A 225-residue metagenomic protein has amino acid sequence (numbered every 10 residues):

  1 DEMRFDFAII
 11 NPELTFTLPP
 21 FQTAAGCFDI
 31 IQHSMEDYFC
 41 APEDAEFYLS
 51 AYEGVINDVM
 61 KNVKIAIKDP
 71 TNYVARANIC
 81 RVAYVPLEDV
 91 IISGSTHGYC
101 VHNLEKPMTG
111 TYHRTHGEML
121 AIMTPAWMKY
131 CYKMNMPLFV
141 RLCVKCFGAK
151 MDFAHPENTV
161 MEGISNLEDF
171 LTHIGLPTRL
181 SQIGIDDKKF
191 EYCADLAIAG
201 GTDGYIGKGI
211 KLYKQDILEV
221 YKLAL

Functional and structural regions predicted by a protein language model:
D1, I10, V101, T115 (+1 more regions): Single, functionally critical "micro-switch" positions that shape active/binding sites and transmembrane helices
D1-F47, R141: A glycine/threonine-rich phosphate-anchoring loop and its flanking beta-alpha core in nucleotide/phosphate-binding
P19-F21, I91, Q215: A short secondary-structure junction signal
D37, A41-N166: Active-site segments that bind and position negatively charged phosphate/pyrophosphate groups
C146, K150-L225: C-terminal charged capping/lid subdomain of soluble metabolic enzymes
